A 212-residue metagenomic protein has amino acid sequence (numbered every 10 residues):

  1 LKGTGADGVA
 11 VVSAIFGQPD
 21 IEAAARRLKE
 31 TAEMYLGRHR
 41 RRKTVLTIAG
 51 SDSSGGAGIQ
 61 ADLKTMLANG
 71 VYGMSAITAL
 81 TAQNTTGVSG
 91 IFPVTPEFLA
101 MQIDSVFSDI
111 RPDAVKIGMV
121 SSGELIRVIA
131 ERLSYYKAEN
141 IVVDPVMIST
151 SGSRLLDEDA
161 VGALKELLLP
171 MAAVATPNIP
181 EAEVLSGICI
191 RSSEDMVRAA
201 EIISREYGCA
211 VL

Functional and structural regions predicted by a protein language model:
K2, G17-H39: C-terminal helical cap(s) of enzyme catalytic domains, especially alpha/beta-barrels
T4-A24, A76-A82: Glycine-rich phosphate-binding active-site loops on the catalytic face of alpha/beta enzymes
T4-G5, N69, P170, E206: Structural motif
D7, D113, A173-V174: Receiver (REC) domain switch/active-site residues of two-component response regulators
R38-T47, M66-T150, R154-L155: Conserved N-terminal subdomain of the carbohydrate kinase-like
V45-L67: Glycine/serine-rich anion-binding loops at beta->alpha junctions that coordinate negatively charged ligand groups
E158-L212: Conserved phosphate/ATP/ADP-binding segment of small-molecule kinases
